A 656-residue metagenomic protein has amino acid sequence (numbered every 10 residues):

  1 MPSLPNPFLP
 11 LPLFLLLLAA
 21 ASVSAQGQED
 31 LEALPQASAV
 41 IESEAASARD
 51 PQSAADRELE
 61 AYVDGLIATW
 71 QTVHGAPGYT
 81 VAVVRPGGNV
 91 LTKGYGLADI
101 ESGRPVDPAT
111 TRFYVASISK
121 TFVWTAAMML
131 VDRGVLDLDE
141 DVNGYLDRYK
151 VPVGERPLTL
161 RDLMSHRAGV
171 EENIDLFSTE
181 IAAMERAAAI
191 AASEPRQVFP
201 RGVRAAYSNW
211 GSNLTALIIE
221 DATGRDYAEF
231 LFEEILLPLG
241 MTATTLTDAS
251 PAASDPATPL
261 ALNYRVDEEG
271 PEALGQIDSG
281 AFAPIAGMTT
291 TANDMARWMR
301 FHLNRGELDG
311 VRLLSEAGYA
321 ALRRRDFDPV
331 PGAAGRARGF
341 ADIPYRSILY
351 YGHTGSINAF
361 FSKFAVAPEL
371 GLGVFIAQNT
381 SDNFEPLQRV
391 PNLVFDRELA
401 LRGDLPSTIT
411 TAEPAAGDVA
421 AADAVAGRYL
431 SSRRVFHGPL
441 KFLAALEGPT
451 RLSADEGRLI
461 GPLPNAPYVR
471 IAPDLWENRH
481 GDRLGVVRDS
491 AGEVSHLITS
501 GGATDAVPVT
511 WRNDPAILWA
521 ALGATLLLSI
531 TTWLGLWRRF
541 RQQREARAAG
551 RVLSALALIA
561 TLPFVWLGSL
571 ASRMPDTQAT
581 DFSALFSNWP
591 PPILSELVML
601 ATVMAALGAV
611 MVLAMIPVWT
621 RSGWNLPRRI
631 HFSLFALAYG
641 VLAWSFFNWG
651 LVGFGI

Functional and structural regions predicted by a protein language model:
M1-P12: Bacterial N-terminal signal peptides that target proteins for export
P10-A20: Bacterial N-terminal signal peptides
V23-G27: Boundary at the C-terminal end of the N-terminal hydrophobic targeting segment
S53-F113, V135-D137, G144-Y145, V151 (+4 more regions): Short, conserved catalytic-motif segment at the N-terminal edge
T72-T80, S102-D162, V198-W210, A283-A286 (+1 more regions): Short active-site loop at a secondary-structure junction that contains or immediately precedes the catalytic residue(s)
G88, T92-D99, V153-P368: Short, surface-exposed loop or secondary-structure junction motifs that flank catalytic or metal-binding residues
G352, K363-T380, S495-S500: Short, well-ordered beta-strand elements
Q388-I656: Peripheral terminal and inter-domain segments
